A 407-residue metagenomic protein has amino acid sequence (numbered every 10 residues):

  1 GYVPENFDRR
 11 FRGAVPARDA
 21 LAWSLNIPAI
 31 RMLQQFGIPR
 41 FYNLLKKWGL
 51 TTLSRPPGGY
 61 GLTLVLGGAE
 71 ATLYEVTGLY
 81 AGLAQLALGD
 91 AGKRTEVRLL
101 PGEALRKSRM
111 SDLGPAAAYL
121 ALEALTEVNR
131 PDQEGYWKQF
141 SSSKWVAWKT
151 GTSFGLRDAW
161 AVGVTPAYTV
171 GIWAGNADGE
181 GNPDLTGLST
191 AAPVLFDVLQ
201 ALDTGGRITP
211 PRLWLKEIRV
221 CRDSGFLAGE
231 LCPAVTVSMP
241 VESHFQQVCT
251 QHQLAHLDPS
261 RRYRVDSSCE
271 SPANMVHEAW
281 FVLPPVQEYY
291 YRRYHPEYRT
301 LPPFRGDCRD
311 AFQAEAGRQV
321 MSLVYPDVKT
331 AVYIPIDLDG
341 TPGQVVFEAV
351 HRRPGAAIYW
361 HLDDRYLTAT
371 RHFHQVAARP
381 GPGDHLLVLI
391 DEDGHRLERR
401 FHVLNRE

Functional and structural regions predicted by a protein language model:
G1-F41, Q85, P101-E127, P131: Conserved catalytic neighborhood of penicillin-recognizing serine enzymes
G1-Y2, R106, V146-E407: Soluble, non-transmembrane domains of envelope/secretory-pathway proteins that act on or interact with carbohydrate
P16, L25-P28, T72-V76, A117 (+2 more regions): Catalytic-loop motifs flanking and including active-site residues across diverse enzymes
A20, L79-A84, A121, L195 (+1 more regions): Active-site SXXK
I27-A29, G61-T63, Q344, E398: Short, solvent-exposed beta-strand edge segments and adjacent coil->beta transition regions
F36-R55: Short, charged, amphipathic alpha-helices and their helix-cap/turn boundaries
L50-D112, A147-G155, A159-A167, G171-N176: Active-site-proximal helix/loop microenvironment of the serine DD-peptidase/beta-lactamase transpeptidase fold
L122-G151: Active-site Gly/Thr loop motif
